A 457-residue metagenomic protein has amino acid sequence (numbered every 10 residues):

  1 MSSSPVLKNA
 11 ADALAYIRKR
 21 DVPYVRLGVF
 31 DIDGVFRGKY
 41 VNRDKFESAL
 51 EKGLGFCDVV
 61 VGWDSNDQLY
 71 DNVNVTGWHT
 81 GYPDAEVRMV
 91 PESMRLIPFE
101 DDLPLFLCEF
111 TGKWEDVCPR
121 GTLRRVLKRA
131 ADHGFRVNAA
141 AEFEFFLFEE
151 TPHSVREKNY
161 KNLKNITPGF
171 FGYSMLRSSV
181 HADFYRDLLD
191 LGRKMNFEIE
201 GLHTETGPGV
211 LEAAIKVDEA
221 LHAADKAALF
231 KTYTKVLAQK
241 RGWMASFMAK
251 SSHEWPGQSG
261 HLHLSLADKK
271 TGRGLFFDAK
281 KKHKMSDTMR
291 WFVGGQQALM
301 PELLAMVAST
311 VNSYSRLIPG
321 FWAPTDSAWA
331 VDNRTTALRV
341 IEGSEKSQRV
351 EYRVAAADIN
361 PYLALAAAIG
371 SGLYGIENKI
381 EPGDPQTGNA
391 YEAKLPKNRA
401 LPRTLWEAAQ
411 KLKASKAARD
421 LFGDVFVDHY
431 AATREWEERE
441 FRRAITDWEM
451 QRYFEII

Functional and structural regions predicted by a protein language model:
S2-I457: Glycine-rich, acidic/polar active-site loops that bind/position phosphate-bearing ligands
